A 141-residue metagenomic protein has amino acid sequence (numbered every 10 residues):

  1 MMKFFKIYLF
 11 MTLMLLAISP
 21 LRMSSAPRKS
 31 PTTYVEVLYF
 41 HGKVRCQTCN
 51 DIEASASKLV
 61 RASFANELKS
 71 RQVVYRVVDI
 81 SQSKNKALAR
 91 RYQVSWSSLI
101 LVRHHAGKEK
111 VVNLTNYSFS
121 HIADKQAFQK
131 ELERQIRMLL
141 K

Functional and structural regions predicted by a protein language model:
M1-I7: Positively charged n-region of N-terminal signal peptides that target proteins for export
Y8-S19: Bacterial N-terminal signal peptides
M23-S25: Boundary at the C-terminal end of the N-terminal hydrophobic targeting segment
S30-A62: Local sequence-structure signature of Cys/Sec-based thiol-disulfide redox active-site neighborhoods
G42-C49, E53, Q82, H121-K125 (+1 more regions): Solvent-exposed, acidic/flexible segments
L68-K84: Thiol-based oxidoreductase modules, predominantly thioredoxin-like and allied folds used for disulfide exchange
S83-H105, V112-T115: Structural alpha/beta surface segment adjacent to cysteine/selenocysteine redox centers across thiol/disulfide enzymes
L101-K141: Non-catalytic, surface beta->alpha helical segment in thiol-disulfide oxidoreductase systems
